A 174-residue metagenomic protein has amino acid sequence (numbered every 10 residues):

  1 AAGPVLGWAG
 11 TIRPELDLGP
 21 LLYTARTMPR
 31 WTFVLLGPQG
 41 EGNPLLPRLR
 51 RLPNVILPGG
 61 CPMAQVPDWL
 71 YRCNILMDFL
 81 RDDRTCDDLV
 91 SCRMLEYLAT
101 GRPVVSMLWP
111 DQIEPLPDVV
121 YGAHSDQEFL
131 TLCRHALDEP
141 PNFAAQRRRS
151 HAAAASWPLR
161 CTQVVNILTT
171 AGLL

Functional and structural regions predicted by a protein language model:
A1-L16, L22: Conserved donor-binding/catalytic core segment of Leloir-type glycosyltransferases
G3, G37, N43-D68: Nucleotide-activated donor-binding/catalytic signature segment of Leloir-type glycosyltransferases, i.e., the conserved
A9-R13, Q39, C61: Short donor-sugar binding/catalytic loops of nucleotide-sugar-dependent glycosyltransferases, especially enzymes
G10-R13, L89, Y121, A152: Glycosyltransferase donor-binding loop in the core domain
L18-W31: Short hydrophobic signal-anchor/transmembrane segments that target glycosyltransferases and glycosylation machinery
A64-W69, L76-L98, S106-P115: Nucleotide-sugar-dependent
I113-H135: Change "using UDP/GDP/dTDP sugars" to "using nucleotide sugars
P141-T169: A charged, aromatic-enriched C-terminal amphipathic alpha-helix characteristic of glycosyltransferases across folds
